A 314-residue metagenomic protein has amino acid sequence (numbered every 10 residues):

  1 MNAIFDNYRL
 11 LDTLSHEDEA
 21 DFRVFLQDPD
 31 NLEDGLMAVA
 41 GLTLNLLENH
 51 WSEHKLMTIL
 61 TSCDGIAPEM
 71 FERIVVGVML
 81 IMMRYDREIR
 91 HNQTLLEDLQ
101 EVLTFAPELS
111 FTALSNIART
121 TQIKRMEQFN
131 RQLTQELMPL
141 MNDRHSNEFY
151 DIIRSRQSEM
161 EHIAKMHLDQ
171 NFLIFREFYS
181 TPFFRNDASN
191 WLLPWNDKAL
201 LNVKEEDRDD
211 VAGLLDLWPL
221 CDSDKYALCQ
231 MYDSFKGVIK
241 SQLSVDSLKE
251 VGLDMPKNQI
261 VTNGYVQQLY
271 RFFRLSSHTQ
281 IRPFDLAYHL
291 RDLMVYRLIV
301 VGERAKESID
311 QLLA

Functional and structural regions predicted by a protein language model:
M1-P29: N-terminal uDENN/longin-like adaptor modules and analogous extended polar/low-complexity scaffolding regions in large
A3-L10, G35-T43, E72-M79, L109-R119: Amphipathic alpha-helical elements of HEAT/ARM-like alpha-solenoid repeat scaffolds that form extended
L14-F22, D34, A38, W51-T58 (+7 more regions): Structural recognition of alpha-solenoid helical scaffolds
Q27-E97, A314: Alpha-helical protein-protein interaction scaffolds
L60-A67, F71, V75-M79, N142 (+7 more regions): Long, charge-dense low-complexity segments
Y85-I163: Eukaryote-biased recognition of long, low-complexity, charge-rich segments
Q128, E148, S155, H162-Y179 (+5 more regions): C-terminal regulatory domains involved in ligand/effector binding and gene-expression control
A199-A314: Alpha-solenoid helical-repeat scaffolds
